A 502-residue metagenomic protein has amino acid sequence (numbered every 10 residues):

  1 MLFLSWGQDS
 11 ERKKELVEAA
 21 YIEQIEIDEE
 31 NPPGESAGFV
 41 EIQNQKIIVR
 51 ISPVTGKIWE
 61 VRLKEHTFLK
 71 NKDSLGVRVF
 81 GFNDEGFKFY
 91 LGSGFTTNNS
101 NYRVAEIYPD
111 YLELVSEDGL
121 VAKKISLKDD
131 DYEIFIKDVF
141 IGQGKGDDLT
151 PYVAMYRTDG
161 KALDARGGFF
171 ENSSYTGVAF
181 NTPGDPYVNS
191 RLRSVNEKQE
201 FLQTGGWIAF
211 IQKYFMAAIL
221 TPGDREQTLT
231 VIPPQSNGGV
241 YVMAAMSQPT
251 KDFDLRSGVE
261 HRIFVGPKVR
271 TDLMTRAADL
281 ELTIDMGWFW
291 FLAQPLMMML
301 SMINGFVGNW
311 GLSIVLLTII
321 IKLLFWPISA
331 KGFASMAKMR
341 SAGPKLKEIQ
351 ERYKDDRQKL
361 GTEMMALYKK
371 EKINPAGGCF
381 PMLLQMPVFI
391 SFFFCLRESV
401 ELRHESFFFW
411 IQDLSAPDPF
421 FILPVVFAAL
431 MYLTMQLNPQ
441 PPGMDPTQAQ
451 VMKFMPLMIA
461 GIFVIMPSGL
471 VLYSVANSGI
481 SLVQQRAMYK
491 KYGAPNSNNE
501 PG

Functional and structural regions predicted by a protein language model:
M1-Y21, I51, D138-V139, V153-N172 (+3 more regions): Helix-loop-helix
E15, E23-E26, L91, D130: Intrinsic low-complexity, intrinsically disordered segments enriched in polar/basic residues
V17-V40: Short extracytoplasmic/periplasmic juxtamembrane "stem" segments immediately C-terminal to an N-terminal membrane anchor
Q43-L282: Soluble non-transmembrane domains of integral membrane proteins
